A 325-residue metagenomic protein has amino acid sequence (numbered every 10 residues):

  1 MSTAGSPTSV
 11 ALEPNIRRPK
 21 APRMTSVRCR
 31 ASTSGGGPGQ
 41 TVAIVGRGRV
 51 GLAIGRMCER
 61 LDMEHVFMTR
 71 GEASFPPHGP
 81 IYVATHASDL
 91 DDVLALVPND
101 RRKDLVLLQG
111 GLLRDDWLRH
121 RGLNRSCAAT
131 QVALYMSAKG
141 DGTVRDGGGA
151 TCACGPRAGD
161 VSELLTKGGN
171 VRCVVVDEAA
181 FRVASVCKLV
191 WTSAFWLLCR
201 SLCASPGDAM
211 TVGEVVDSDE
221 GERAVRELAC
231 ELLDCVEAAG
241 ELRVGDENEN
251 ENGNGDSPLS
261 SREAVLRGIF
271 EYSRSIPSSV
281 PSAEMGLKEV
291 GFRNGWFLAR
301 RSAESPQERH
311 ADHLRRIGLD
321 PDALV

Functional and structural regions predicted by a protein language model:
M1-L12, S34: PEST-like, low-complexity acidic/proline-rich intrinsically disordered segments, predominantly at protein N-termini
R17-P80, D160-K167: NAD(P)+-binding Rossmann beta1-loop-alpha1 motif at the extreme N-terminus of oxidoreductases
R18-A31, G36-T41, G79, R226-V325: NAD(P)-dependent Rossmann-like dehydrogenase/reductase catalytic/cofactor-binding core
G39-T41, S137-G149, C203-D217, R274-E284: Helix-loop-beta segment of a Rossmann-like dinucleotide-binding subdomain
V45-R47, G51-M57, G71-D146: Rossmann-like NAD(P)(H) cofactor-binding subdomain of soluble oxidoreductases
E59-V66, D100-D104, G122-T130, E163-R172 (+3 more regions): Structural alpha-beta junctions
L107-A194, C199: Rossmann-fold dinucleotide-binding core
F181-V215, D219-L232: Active-site-proximal catalytic alpha-helix in oxidoreductases
